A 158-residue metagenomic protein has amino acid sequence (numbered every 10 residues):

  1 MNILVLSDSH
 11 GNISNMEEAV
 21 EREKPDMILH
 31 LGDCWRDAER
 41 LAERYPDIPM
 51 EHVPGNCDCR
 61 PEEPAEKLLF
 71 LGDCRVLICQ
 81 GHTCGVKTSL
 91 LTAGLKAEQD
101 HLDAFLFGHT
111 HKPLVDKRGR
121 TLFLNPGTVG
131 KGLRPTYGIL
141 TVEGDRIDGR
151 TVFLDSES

Functional and structural regions predicted by a protein language model:
N2-D8, R75-H82, L122-G127, G149-T151: Active-site-proximal beta-strand elements of phosphoester/diester hydrolases
N2-L71: Core catalytic region of metal-dependent phosphoesterases/phosphodiesterases, especially metallo-beta-lactamase-like
H10-S14, W35-E39, C57-E62, C84-S89 (+2 more regions): Active-site environment of divalent metal-dependent phosphoester hydrolases
N15, R22, A65, G72 (+3 more regions): Binuclear metal-dependent phosphoesterase catalytic core
D26-M27, V76, A104: Short, Asp-centered acidic motifs that coordinate Mg2+ and/or phosphate in catalytic or ligand-binding sites
E43-H52, D116-T128: Short acidic, glycine/proline-enriched helix-loop-strand junctions
E51-H52, C57, E63-Q80, G85-D100: Glycine/small-residue-rich loop that forms an oxyanion/phosphate-binding "nest" at active or ligand-binding sites
